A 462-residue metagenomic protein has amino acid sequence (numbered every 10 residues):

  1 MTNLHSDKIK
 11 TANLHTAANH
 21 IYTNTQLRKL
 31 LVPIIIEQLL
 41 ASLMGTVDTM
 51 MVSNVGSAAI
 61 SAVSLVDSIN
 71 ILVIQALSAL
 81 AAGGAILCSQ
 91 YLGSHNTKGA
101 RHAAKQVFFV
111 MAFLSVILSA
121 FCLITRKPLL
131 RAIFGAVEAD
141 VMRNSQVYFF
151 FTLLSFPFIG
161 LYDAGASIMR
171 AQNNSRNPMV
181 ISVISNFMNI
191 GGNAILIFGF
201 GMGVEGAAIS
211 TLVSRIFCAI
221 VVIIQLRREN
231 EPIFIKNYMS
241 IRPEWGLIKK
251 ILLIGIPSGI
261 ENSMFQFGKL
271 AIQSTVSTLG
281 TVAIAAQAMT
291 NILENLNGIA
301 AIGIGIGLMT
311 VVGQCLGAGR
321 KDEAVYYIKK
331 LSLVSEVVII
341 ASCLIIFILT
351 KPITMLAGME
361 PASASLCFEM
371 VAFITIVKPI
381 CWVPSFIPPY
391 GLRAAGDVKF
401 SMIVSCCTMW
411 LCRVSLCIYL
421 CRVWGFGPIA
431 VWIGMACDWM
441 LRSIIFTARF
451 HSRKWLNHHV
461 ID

Functional and structural regions predicted by a protein language model:
M1-I34, C88-S155, G199-I256, V312-K378 (+1 more regions): Short alpha-helical transmembrane segments in multi-pass integral membrane proteins
N19-M50, N54-V55, I71-G83, L87 (+5 more regions): N-terminal transmembrane alpha-helices
K29-D48, F151, S185, S214-C218 (+3 more regions): Transmembrane helical elements of multi-pass membrane transporters/channels
I34, Q38, T49-M50, I86 (+16 more regions): Transmembrane alpha-helix boundary and packing residues in multipass membrane permease domains and related
L39, L43-S61, L130-A139, I195-M202 (+4 more regions): Helix-terminus/linker motif at the lipid-water interface of multi-pass membrane proteins
S57-S68, S145, F149, A208 (+4 more regions): Small-residue hotspots at the loop-to-helix junctions and early N-terminal turns of transmembrane alpha-helices
I60-A120, I159-P178, I284-T350, W382-C406: Small-residue-rich hydrophobic transmembrane alpha-helices
A81, F151-R170, P178-N186, A207-V222 (+5 more regions): Short runs within selected transmembrane alpha-helices of multi-pass transporters and secretion channels
